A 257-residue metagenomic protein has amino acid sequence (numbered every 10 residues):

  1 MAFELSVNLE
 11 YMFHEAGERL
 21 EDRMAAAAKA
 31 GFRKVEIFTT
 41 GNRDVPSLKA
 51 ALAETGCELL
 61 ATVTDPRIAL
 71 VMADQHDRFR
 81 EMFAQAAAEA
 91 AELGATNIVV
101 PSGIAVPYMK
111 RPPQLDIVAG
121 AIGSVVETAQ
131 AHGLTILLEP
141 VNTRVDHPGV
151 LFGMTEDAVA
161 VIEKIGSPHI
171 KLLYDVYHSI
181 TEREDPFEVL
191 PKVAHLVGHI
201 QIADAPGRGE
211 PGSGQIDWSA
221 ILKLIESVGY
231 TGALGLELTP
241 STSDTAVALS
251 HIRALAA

Functional and structural regions predicted by a protein language model:
M1-G31, A53, G94-T96, F152-Y174 (+1 more regions): Histidine-acidic metal/acid-base catalytic patches
Y11-F13, T39-G41, T64-I68, S102-V106 (+4 more regions): Active-site-proximal loop/turn and secondary-structure-junction residues that shape catalytic pockets, frequently
E36, A61-V63, V99, L137 (+2 more regions): Conserved beta-strand positions in the central sheet of alpha/beta enzyme cores
G41-A51, Y108: Active-site-adjacent beta->alpha loops and helix N-cap segments on the catalytic face of soluble alpha/beta enzymes
R43-S47, M82-Q85, E184-E188, D217-W218: Alpha-helical scaffolding within the catalytic cores of extracellular/periplasmic polymer-degrading hydrolases
S47-T55, A121-A129, K192, A220-L224: Catalytic-core regions built around general acid/base machinery
E54, M72-K171, T181: Active-site acidic/histidine proton-transfer and metal-coordination neighborhood in alpha/beta enzyme cores
C57-L59: N-terminal glycine-rich cofactor-binding segment that shapes the pocket for flavin-like pterin cofactors
